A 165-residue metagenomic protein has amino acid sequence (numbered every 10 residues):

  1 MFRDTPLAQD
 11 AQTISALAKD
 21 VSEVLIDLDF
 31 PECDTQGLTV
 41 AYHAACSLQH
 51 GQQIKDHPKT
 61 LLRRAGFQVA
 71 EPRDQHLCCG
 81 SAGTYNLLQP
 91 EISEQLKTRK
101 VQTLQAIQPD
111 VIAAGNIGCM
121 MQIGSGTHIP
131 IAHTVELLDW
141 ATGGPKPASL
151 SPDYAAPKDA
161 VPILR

Functional and structural regions predicted by a protein language model:
M1-R165: Iron-sulfur cluster-binding electron-transfer modules in prokaryotic oxidoreductases
